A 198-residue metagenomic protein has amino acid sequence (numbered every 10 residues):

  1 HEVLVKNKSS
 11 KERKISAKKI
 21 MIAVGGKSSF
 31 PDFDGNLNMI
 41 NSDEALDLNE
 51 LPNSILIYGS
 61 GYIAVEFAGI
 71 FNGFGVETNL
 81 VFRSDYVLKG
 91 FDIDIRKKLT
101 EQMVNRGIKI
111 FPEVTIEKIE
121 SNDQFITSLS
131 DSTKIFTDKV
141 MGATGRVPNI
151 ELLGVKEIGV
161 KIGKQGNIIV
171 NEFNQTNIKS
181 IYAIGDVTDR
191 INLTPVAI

Functional and structural regions predicted by a protein language model:
H1-K14, E120-K134, V140: Conserved beta-strand-loop-beta-strand element in the redox core of flavoprotein oxidoreductases
H1-N38: Glycine/serine-rich phosphate-binding loop and adjoining beta1-alpha1 elements at the start of nucleotide-handling
K14-G25, I57-Y58, T78, I135-G145 (+1 more regions): Short hydrophobic core segments
V24, N41-D43, P112-V114, E120 (+1 more regions): Short loop/edge segments at beta-strand edges and connector loops that shape dinucleotide/nucleotide cofactor-binding
S29-F30, A64, P148-I150: Short glycine-rich, flexible loops that bind phosphorylated cofactors or substrates
L37-P52, I135-I198: FAD-site-proximal beta/loop scaffold in flavoenzymes
L46-D47, P52-L56, Y62-I126, D131 (+1 more regions): Rossmann-like dinucleotide-binding cores of NAD(P)H-dependent redox enzymes
